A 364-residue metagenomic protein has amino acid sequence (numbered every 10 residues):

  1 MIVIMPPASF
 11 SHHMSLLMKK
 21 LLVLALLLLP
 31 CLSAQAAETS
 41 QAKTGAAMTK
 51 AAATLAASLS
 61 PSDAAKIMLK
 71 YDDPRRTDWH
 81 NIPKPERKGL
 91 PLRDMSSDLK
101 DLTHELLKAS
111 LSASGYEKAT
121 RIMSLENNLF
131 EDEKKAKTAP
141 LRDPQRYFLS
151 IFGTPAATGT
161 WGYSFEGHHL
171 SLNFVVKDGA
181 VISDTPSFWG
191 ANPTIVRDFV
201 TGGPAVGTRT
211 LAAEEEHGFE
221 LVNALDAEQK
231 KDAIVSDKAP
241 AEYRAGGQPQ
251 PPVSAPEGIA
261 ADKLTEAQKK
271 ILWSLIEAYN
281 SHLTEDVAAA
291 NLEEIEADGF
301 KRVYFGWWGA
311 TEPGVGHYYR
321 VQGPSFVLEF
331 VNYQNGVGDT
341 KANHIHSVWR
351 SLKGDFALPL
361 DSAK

Functional and structural regions predicted by a protein language model:
H13-S15, D361: Short hotspots in intrinsically disordered terminal tails
S15-L21: Positively charged n-region of N-terminal signal peptides that target proteins for export
V23-C31: Bacterial N-terminal signal peptides
L32-A36: Sec/Tat signal peptide C-region and signal peptidase I cleavage site
A37-S112, Y116-K364: A cross-kingdom marker for long, charged
